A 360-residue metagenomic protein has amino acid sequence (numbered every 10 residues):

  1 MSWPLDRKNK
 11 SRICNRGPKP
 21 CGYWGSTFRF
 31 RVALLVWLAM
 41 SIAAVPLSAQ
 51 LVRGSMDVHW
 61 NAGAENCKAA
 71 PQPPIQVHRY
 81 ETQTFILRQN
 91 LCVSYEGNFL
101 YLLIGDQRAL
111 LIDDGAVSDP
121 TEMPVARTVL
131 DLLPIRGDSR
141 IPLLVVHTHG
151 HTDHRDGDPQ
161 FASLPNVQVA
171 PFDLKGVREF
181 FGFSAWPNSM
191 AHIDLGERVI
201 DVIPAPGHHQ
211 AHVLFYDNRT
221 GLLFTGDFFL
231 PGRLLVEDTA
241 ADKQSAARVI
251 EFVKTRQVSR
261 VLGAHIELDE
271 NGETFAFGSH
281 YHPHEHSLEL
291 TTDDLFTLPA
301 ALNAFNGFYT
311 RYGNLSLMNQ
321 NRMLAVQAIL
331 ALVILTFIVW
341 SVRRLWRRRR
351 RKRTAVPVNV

Functional and structural regions predicted by a protein language model:
M1-K10, K352-V360: Short, intrinsically disordered terminal tails adjacent to the first/last structured region
S2-L5, S11, R16, P20-C21 (+2 more regions): Short, low-complexity intrinsically disordered segments enriched in A/P/G/S/L with frequent Arg, especially at protein
A33-A44: Bacterial N-terminal signal peptides
Q50-A69, A247-V360: Accessory terminal helices/loops
P74-I135, F215-D227: Conserved beta-strand hairpin/beta-sheet module of binuclear metal-dependent hydrolase folds, prominently
E81-I86, M190, V199-D201: Short, hydrophobic/aromatic-rich segments at coil-to-beta transitions
A109, A116-S118, V199-P206, Q210-D294: Metallo-beta-lactamase
V117-E197: Active-site HxH/HxHxD metal-binding segment of metal-dependent hydrolases
